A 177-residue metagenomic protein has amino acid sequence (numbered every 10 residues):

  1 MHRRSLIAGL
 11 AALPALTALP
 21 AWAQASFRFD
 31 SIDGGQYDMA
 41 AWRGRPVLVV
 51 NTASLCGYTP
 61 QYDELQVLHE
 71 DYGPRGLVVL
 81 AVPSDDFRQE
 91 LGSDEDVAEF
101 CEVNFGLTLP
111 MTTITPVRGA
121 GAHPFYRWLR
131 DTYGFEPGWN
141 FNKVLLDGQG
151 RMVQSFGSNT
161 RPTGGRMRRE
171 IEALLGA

Functional and structural regions predicted by a protein language model:
S5-A23: N-terminal export signals
A23-D33, R169-A177: Non-globular targeting/processing and membrane-anchoring segments
F27-P46, H69: A short beta-strand-turn-helix
W42-G57, V79-L80: Short active-site neighborhood of thiol/selenol oxidoreductases, capturing the structured segment around
L55, D86, V97, V117-R118 (+3 more regions): Flexible, surface-exposed loop/gating regions in the mature catalytic domains of secreted/periplasmic hydrolases
Y58-A122: Structural microenvironment flanking redox-active thiols in thiol-disulfide oxidoreductases
L107-L109, H123-Y126, E136-V144: Structural micro-motif
T132-A177: Thiol-/selenol-based redox modules, centered on thioredoxin-like and closely related oxidoreductase domains
